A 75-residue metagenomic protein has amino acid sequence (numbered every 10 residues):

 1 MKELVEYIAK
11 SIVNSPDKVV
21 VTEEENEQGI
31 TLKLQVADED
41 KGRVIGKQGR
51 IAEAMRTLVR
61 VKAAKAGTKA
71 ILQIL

Functional and structural regions predicted by a protein language model:
M1-R43, K47, E53-L75: RNA-contacting regions in translation and RNA-metabolism proteins, encompassing KH/S1 modules where present
